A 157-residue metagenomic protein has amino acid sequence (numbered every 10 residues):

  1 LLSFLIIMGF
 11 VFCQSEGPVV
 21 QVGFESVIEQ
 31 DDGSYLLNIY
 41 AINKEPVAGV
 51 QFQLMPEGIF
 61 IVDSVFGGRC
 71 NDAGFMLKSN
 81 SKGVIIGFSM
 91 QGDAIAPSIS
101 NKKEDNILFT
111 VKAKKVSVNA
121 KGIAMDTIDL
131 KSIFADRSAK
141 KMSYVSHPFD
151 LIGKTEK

Functional and structural regions predicted by a protein language model:
L5-C13: Hydrophobic h-region of N-terminal signal peptides that target proteins for export in Gram-negative bacteria
C13-K157: Acidic, low-complexity intrinsically disordered segments
